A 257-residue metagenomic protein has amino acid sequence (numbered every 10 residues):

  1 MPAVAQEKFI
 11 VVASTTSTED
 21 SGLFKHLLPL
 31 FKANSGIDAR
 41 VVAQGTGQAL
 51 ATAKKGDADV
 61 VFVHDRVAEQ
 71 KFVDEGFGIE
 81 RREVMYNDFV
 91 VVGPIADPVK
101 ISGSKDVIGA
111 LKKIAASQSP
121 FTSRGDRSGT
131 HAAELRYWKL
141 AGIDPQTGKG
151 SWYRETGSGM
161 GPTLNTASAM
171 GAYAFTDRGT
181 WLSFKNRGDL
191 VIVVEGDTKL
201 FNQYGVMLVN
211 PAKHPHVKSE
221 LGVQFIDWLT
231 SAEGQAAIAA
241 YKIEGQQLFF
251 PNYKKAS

Functional and structural regions predicted by a protein language model:
A5-A43, G47, A51-D57, R66 (+3 more regions): Exported/periplasmic ABC-transporter solute-binding proteins
G56, N87-D88: Short, conserved active-site loops that position catalytic residues or coordinate cofactors/metal ions across diverse
V60-Y86: Acidic, polar ligand-binding/catalytic clefts
V91: Serine endopeptidase catalytic core focused on the charge-relay Asp
